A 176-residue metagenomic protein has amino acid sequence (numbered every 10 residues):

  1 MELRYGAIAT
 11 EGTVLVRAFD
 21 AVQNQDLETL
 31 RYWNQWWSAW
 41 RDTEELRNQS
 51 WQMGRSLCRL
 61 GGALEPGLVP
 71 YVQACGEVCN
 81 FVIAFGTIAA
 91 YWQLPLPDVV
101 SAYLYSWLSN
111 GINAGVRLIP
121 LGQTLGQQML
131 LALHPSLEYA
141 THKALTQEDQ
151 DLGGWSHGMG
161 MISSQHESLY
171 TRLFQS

Functional and structural regions predicted by a protein language model:
M1, L30-W37, H157, Q175-S176: Conserved catalytic-core motifs characterized by acidic clusters
M1-A18: N-terminal low-complexity or amphipathic/hydrophobic leaders
E2, R41-E44, N48, A102 (+1 more regions): Short, solvent-exposed segments of well-ordered alpha helices
L3-A7, Q73-G76, A102-L104: A short, ordered amphipathic alpha-helix with a cationic face
A7-I8, Q23, I112, T141: Short alpha-helix boundary/capping elements
G12, R17, N24-Q93: Internal, conserved structured core segments that host functional sites
V78-G126: A contiguous pocket-lining binding segment that forms or flanks enzyme active sites
S106-S176: C-terminal auxiliary extensions adjacent to catalytic cores
